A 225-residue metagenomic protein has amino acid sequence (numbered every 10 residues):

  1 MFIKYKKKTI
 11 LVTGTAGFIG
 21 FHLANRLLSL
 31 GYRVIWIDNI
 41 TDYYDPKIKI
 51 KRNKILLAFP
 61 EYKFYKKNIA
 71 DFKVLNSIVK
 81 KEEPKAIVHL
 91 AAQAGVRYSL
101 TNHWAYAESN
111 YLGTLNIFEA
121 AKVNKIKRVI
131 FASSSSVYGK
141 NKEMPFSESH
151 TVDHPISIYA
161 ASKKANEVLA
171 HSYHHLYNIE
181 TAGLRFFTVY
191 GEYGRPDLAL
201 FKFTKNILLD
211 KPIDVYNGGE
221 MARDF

Functional and structural regions predicted by a protein language model:
M1-K4, R26-Y32, K67, K205-F225: C-terminal substrate-binding subdomain of Rossmann-fold SDR/epimerase-dehydratase oxidoreductases
M1-V189: N-terminal Rossmann-like NAD(P)+-binding domain of SDR-like oxidoreductases, especially those catalyzing
K164, A182, V189-K202, L209-K211 (+1 more regions): Glycine/proline-rich active-site loop of Rossmann-fold NAD(P)-dependent oxidoreductases
